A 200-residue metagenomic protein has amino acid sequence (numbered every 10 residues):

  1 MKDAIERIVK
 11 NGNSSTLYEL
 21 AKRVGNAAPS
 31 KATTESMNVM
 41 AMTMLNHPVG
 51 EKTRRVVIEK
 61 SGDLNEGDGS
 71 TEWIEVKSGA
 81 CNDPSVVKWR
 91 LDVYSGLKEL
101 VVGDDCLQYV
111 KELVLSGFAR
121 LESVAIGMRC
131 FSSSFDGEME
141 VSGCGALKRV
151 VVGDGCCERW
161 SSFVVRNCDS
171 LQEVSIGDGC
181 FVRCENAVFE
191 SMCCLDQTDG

Functional and structural regions predicted by a protein language model:
K2-I8, L20, M40-D105: N-terminal segments that cap or nucleate solenoid repeat domains
R23-V24: Ankyrin repeat domain, specifically the short helix-to-loop turn at the C-terminus of the second helix of each repeat
T53, T71, V86, L97 (+8 more regions): Conserved hydrophobic position(s) of the canonical leucine-rich repeat
D68-S70, A80-N82, Y94, C106 (+7 more regions): Serine/threonine-enriched low-complexity regions in disordered or flexible coil/loop segments
S95, S116-E122, E140-K148, V164-Q172 (+1 more regions): Predominantly recognizes leucine-rich repeat
